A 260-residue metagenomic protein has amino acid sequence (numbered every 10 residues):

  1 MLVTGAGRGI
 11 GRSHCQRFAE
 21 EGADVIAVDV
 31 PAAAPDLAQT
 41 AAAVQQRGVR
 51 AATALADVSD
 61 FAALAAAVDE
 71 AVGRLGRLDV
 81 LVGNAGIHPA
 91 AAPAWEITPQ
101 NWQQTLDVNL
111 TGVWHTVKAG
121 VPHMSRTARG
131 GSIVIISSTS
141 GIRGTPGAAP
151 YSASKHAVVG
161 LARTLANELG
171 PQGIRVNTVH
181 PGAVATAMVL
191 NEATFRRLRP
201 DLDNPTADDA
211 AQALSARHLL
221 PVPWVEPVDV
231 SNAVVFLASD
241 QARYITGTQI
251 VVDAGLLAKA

Functional and structural regions predicted by a protein language model:
M1-I26: Canonical Rossmann dinucleotide-binding motif of NAD(H)/NADP(H)-dependent dehydrogenases/reductases, specifically
L55-A67, P99, V228-D229: The beta1-alpha1 cofactor-binding region of Rossmann-like NAD(H)/NADP(H)-dependent oxidoreductases
H88-A91, R143, V234-V235, T246-A260: Short C-terminal tail/terminal secondary-structure segment of NAD(P)H-dependent dehydrogenase/reductase domains
A92-A94, T98-L106, L214: Substrate-binding pocket helix/loop in short-chain dehydrogenase/reductase
V117, S154, A162: Active-site helix of classical SDR
S138: Residue(s) in the substrate-gating loop at a strand-loop-helix junction that position the organic substrate next
G170, R175, I245-G247: Short, small/polar-rich loop/turn modules that mediate ligand/substrate recognition or access, typified
